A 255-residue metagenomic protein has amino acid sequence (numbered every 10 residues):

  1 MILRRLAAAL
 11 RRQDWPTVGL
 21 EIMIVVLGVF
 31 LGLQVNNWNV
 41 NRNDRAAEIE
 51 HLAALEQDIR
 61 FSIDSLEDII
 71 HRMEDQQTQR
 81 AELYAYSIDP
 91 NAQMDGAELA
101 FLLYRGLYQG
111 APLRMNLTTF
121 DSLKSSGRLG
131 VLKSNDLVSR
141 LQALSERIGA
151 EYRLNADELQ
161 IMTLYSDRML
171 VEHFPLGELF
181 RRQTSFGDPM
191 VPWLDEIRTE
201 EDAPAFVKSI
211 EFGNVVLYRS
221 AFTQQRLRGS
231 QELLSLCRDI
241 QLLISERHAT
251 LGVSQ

Functional and structural regions predicted by a protein language model:
M1-P16, F30, N37-Q255: Long, hydrophobic alpha-helical segments that serve as membrane-spanning/inserting helices
L20-Q34: Hydrophobic membrane-insertion alpha-helices, especially the h-region of bacterial N-terminal signal peptides
